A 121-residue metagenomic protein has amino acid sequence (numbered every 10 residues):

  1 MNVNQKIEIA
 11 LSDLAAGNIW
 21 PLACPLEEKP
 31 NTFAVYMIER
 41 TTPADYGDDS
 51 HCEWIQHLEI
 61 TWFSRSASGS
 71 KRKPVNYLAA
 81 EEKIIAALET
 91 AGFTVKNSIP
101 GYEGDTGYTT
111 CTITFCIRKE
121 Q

Functional and structural regions predicted by a protein language model:
M1-G17, R40-Q121: Charged, amphipathic alpha-helical segments and their flanking helix caps
I19-P21: Generic structural signal for residues in well-ordered beta-strands
C24-P25, G101: Residue-level "edge-of-site" marker
P25-N31, V35, T42-G47: Contiguous segments within soluble domain cores/interaction surfaces
